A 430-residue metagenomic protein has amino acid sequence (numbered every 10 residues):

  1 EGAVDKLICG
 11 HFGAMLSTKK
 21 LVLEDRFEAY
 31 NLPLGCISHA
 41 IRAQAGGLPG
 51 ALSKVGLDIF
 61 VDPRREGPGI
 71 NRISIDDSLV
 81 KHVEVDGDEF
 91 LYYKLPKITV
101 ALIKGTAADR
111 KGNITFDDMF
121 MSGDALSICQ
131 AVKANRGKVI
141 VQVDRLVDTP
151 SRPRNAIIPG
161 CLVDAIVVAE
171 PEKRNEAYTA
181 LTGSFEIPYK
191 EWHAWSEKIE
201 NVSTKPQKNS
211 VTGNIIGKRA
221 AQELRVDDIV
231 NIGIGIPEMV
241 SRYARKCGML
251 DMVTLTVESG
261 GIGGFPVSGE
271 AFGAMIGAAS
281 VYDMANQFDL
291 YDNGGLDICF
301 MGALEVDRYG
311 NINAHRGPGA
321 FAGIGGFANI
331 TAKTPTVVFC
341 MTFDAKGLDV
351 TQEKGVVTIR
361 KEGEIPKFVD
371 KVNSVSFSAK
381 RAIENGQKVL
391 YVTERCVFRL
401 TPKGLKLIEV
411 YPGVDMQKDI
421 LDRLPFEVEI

Functional and structural regions predicted by a protein language model:
E1-I199, S268-I430: Conserved phosphate- and dinucleotide-binding cores of soluble alpha/beta proteins, encompassing both enzyme active
I199-K205: Short glycine/proline- and acidic residue-enriched helix-loop micro-motifs that form flexible lids or anion-recognition
P206-S210, N214, K218-R225, I229 (+1 more regions): Glycine-rich phosphate/ribose-binding loops and adjacent secondary-structure elements that form binding surfaces
